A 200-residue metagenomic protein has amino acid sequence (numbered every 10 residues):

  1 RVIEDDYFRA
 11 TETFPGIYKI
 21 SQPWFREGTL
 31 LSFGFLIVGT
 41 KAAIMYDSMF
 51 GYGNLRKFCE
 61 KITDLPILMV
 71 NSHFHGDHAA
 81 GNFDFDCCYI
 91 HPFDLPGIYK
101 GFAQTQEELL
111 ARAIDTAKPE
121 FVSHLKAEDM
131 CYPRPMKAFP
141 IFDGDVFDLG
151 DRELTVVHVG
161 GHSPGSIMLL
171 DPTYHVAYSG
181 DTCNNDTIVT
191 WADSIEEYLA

Functional and structural regions predicted by a protein language model:
R1, T11-P15, P119-A127: Short, basic/low-complexity N-terminal boundary segments at the transition from targeting/disordered tails
V2, E27-T29, G160-H162: A short catalytic or substrate-binding loop motif that flags glycine-/basic-rich loops and adjacent residues that bind
Y7-K61, M168-N184: Conserved beta-strand hairpin/beta-sheet module of binuclear metal-dependent hydrolase folds, prominently
F8, F25-R26, C131, M136-A138 (+1 more regions): Short Gly/Pro-enriched turn/cap motifs at secondary-structure boundaries
F14-K19, G144, E153-T155: Short, hydrophobic/aromatic-rich segments at coil-to-beta transitions
P23-F25, H75, L154: Short beta-turn/strand-loop junction motif enriched in small, turn-promoting residues
A42-M45, F50-G51, F139, V146 (+1 more regions): Metallo-beta-lactamase
F50-D148: Active-site HxH/HxHxD metal-binding segment of metal-dependent hydrolases
